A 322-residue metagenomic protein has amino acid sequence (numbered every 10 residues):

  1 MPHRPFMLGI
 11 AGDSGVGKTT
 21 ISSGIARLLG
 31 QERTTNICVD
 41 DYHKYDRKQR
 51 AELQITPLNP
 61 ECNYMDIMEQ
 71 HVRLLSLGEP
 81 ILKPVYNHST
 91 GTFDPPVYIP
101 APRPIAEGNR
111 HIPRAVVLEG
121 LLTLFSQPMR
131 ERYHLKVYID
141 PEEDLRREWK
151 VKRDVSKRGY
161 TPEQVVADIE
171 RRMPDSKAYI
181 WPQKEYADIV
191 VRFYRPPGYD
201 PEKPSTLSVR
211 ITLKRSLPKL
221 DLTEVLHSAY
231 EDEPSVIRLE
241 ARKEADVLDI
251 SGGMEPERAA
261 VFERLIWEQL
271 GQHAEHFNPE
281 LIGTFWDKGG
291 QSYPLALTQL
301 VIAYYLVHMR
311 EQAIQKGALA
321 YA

Functional and structural regions predicted by a protein language model:
M1-P5: Phosphate-binding P-loop
M7-G9: Short hydrophobic/aromatic beta-strand immediately N-terminal to the Walker A/P-loop
S14: The conserved Walker
K18: Conserved lysine of the Walker
I21, I25: Hydrophobic positions on the alpha1 helix immediately C-terminal to the Walker A/P-loop
E32-C38, K44-D94, A115: Conserved nucleotide-sensing/catalytic segment adjacent to the nucleotide-binding pocket in NTP-handling enzymes
P102-D154, K203: ATP-dependent NMP and nucleoside kinases share a basic, alpha-helical "lid"
R103-H111, K152-A322: C-terminal accessory "lid"/substrate-recognition subdomains
